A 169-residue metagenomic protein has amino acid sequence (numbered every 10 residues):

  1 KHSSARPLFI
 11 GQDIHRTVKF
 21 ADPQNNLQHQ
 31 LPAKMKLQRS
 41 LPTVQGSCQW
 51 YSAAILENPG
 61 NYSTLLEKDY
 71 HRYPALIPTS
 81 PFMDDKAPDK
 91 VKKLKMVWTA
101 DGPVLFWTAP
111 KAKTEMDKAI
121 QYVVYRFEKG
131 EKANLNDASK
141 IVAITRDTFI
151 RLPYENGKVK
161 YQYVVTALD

Functional and structural regions predicted by a protein language model:
K1-F82: Substrate-binding cleft of secreted/luminal carbohydrate-active enzymes
H2-A5, S40-T43, W98-T99, M116-K118 (+1 more regions): A structural signal for short secondary-structure junctions
A21-D22, L135-A138: Short acidic, glycine/proline-rich loop/turn micro-motifs
N61-D117, G157, D169: Pro/Thr/Ser/Gly-rich low-complexity, intrinsically disordered linker/stalk tracts
V104, Q121-V123, V164: Conserved beta-strand and immediately adjacent loop positions that scaffold enzyme active sites
P110-N136, K160: Solvent-exposed loop/turn segments flanking beta-strands in beta-repeat/beta-sandwich domains
K140-R146: Short beta-strand segments within Ig-like beta-sandwich modules, predominantly Fibronectin type-III
R151-D169: Beta-strand-rich modules
